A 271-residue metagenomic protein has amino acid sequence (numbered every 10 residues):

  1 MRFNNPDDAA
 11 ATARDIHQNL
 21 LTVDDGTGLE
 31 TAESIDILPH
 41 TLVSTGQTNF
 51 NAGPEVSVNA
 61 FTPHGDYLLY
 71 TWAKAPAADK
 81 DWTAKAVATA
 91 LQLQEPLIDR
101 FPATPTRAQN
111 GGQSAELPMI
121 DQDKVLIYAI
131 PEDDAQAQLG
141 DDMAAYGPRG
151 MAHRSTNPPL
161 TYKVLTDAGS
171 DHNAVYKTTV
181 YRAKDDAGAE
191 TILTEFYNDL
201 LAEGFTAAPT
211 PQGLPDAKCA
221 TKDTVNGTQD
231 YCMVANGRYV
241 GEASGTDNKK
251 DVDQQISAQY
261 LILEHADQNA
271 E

Functional and structural regions predicted by a protein language model:
M1, G65-T71, V175-K177, G237-G241: Glycine-rich, often proline-containing surface loops adjacent to acidic residues and nearby aromatics that form
M1-N5, A13, A77-T83, Y176-A183 (+1 more regions): Second-shell loop/turn segments in exported
F3, V56-G112: Hydrophobic, ordered structural segments
P6-N59, A187-Y231, A270-E271: Short Gly/Thr-rich strand-loop-strand
D7, D81, K85, A187 (+1 more regions): Generic alpha-helical secondary structure signal
V56-P63, T161-S170, T228-N236: Short, surface-exposed beta-strand/loop micro-motifs that present aromatic residues
A86, A90-V175, A202-P211, K250-E271: N-terminal "mature-domain start" segment
R182, G188, A217, T221-E271: C-terminal functional regions that serve as terminal interaction/effector modules
